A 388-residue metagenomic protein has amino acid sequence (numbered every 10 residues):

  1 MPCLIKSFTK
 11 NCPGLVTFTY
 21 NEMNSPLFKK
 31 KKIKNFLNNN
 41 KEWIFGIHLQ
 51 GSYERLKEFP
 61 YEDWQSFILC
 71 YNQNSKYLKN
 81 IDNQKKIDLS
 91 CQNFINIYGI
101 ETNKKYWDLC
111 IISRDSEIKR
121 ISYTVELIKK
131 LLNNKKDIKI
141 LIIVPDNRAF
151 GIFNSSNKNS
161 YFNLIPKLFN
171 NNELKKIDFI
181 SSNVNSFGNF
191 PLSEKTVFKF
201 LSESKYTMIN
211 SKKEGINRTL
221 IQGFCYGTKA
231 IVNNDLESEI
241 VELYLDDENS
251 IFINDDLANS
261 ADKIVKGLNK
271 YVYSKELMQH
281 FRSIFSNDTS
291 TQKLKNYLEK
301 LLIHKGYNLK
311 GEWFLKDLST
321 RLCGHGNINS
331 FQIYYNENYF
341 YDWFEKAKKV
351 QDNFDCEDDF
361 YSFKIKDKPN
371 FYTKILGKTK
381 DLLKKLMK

Functional and structural regions predicted by a protein language model:
M1-F67, Q73-K76: Extended catalytic core of nucleotide-activated donor transferases of GT-like folds
G99-K119, V125-K129, I140-L141: Conserved donor-binding/catalytic core segment of Leloir-type glycosyltransferases
N154-F198: Nucleotide-activated donor-binding/catalytic signature segment of Leloir-type glycosyltransferases, i.e., the conserved
V197-F198, L220-C225, E239: Short alpha-helical segment that forms part of, or immediately flanks, the ligand-binding pocket in carbohydrate-active
F198-G215: Acidic donor-binding loop of glycosyltransferase active sites
K229-D235: Short hydrophobic beta-strand element within catalytic cores of glycosyltransferases and related nucleotide-activated
I240-V265, D288: Change "using UDP/GDP/dTDP sugars" to "using nucleotide sugars
N269-Y335: A charged, aromatic-enriched C-terminal amphipathic alpha-helix characteristic of glycosyltransferases across folds
